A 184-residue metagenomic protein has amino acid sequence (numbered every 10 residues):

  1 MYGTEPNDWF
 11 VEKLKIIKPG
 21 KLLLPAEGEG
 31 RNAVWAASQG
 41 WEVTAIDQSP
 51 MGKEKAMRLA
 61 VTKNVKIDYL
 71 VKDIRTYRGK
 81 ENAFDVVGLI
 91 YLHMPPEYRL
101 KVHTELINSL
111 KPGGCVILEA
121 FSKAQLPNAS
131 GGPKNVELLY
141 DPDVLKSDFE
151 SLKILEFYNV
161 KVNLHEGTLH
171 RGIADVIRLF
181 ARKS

Functional and structural regions predicted by a protein language model:
P19-G28: Conserved class I S-adenosyl-L-methionine
S49-M51: Conserved SAM/SAH-binding beta-strand->alpha-helix loop
T62-I74: Conserved SAM-binding strand-loop segment of SAM-dependent methyltransferases
R75-V86: A short acidic, Gly/Pro-enriched loop at the edge of an enzyme's catalytic core that lines a small-molecule cofactor
F84-L100: A short SAM/SAH-binding and catalytic strip from SAM-dependent methyltransferases
L100-P112: A short glycine-rich, Lys/Arg-flanked "PGG" loop and its adjoining helix->strand segment in the class I
G113-F121: Conserved beta-strand signature within the Rossmann-like core of class I S-adenosyl-L-methionine
E137-N159, I177-R178: Short alpha-helix
